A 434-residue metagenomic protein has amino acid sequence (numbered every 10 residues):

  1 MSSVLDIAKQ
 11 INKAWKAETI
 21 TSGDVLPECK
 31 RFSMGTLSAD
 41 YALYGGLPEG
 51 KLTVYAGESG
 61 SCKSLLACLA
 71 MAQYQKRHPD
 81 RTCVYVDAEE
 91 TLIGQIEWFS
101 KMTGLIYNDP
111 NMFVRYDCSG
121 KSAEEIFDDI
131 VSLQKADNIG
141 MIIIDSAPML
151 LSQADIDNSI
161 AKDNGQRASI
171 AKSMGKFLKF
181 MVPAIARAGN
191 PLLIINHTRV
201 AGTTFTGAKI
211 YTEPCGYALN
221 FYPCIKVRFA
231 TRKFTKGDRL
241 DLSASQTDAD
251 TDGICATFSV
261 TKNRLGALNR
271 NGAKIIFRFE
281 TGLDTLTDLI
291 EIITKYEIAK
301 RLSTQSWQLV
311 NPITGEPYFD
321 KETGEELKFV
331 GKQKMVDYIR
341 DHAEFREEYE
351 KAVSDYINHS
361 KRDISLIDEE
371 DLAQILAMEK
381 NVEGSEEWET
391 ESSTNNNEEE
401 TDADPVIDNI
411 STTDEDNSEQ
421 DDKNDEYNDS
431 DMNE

Functional and structural regions predicted by a protein language model:
M1-S22, F234-E434: C-terminal regions of RecA-like/P-loop NTPase motor modules
S2-D109, R115, S132-K135: The Walker A/P-loop phosphate-binding site
S3, R31, G35, P48-K51 (+17 more regions): Helical mechanochemical/support elements of P-loop NTPase systems and associated helical scaffolds
Q10, A14, A42-G46, E58 (+12 more regions): Conserved, well-folded catalytic cores of nucleic-acid-processing and energy-transducing macromolecular machines
S61, Q95, T204-F205, P312: Short Asp/Glu-rich motifs
L69, H78-K176, F180, H359: Conserved inter-motif catalytic segment of the P-loop NTP-binding fold
T82-Y85, V114-Y116, L193, V227-F229 (+1 more regions): Short hydrophobic alpha-helical runs that function as membrane-insertion/retention elements
L133, R167-Y296: Phosphate-binding/switch region of NTP-binding enzymes
